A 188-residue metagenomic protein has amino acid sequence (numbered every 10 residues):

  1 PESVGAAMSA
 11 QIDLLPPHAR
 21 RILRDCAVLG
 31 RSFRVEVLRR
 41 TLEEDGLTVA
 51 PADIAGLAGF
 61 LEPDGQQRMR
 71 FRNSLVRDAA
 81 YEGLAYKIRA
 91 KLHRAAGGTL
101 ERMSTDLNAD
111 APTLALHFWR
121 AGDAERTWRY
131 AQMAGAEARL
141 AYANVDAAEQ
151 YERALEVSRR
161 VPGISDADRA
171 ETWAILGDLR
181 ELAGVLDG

Functional and structural regions predicted by a protein language model:
P1-V161: Short secondary-structure boundary elements
S32, A147-A148, R159, E171-T172 (+2 more regions): A general secondary-structure boundary signal
F33-R34, E44-D45, D166-R169, D187: General structural signal for secondary-structure boundaries
A95, E181-D187: Amphipathic helix-loop-helix modules that constitute alpha-helical solenoid scaffolds
T105, G163-I164, V185-L186: Short coil/turn and helix-start
Q132-L140, D168-A183: Non-membrane alpha-helical segments in proteins
